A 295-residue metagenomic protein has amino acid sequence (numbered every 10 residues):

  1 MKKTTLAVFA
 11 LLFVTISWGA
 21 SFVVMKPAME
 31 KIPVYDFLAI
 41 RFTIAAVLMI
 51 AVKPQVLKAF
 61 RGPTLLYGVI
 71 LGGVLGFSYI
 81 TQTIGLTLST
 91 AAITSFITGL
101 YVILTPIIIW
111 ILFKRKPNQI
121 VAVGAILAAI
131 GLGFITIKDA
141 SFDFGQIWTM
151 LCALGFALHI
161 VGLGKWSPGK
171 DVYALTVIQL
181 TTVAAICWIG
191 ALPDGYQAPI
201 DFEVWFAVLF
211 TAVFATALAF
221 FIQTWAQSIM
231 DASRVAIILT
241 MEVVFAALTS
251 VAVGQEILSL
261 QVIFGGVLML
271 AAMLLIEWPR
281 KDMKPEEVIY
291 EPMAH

Functional and structural regions predicted by a protein language model:
M1-F13, A46-I70, L88, I111-A122 (+5 more regions): Membrane-interface interhelical linkers
F9, F42, V204-F206, T240-H295: C-terminal-most transmembrane helix of multi-pass membrane proteins
S17-I32, I44, Y79-S89, I97 (+3 more regions): Juxtamembrane C-cap of transmembrane helices in multi-pass membrane transport proteins
E30-F77, L104-I108, G155-G162, T176-D194 (+1 more regions): Transmembrane alpha-helices of multi-pass small-molecule transport proteins
D36-V47, V74, T83-R115, C152 (+1 more regions): Specific alpha-helical transmembrane segments that line the substrate/conduction pathway and gating interfaces
A39-I40, T94-L100, L163-A184, T216-A252: Helix-helix packing/entry segments at the starts of transmembrane helices
M49, V69-I70, L75, P117-T136 (+3 more regions): Hydrophobic transmembrane alpha-helices of multi-pass small-molecule transport proteins
R61-L66, S95-T98, I111-G131, F142-W148 (+1 more regions): Loop-to-transmembrane alpha-helix entry segments
